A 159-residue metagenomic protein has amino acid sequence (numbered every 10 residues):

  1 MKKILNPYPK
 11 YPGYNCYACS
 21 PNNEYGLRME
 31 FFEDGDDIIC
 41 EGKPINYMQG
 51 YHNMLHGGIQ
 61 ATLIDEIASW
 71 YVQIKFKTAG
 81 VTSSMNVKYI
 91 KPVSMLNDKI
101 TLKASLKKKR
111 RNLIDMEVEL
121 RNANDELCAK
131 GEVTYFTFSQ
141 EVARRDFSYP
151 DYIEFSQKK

Functional and structural regions predicted by a protein language model:
M1-E41, I45-N46, Q157-K159: Non-catalytic linker/capping segments at the edges of enzyme domains
M1-P7, S94-L96, K107-K159: HotDog/MaoC-like acyl-thioester-processing domains
N23, D36, V81, L96-D98 (+1 more regions): Residue-level preference for beta-strand/loop junctions
G26, S84, L113-D115: Short coil/loop residues immediately preceding or within conserved phosphate-binding loops of NTP-utilizing enzyme
E41-L63: A conserved, well-ordered hydrophobic junction motif at loop->secondary-structure transitions
G42-P44, Y89, T137: Hydrophobic residues in beta-strands and at strand termini
I67-T101, L106, E132: Hydrophobic beta-strand-centered segment that forms part of the acyl-chain substrate-binding groove
